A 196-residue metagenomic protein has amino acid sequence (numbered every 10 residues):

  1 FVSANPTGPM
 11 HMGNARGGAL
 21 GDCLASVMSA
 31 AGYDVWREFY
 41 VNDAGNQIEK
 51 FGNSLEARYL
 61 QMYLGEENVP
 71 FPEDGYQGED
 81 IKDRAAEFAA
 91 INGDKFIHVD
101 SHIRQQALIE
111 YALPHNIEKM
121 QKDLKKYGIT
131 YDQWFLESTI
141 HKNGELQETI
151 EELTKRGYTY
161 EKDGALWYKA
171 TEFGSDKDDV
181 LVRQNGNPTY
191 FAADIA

Functional and structural regions predicted by a protein language model:
F1-A196: NTP-dependent nucleotidyl-transfer catalytic core
